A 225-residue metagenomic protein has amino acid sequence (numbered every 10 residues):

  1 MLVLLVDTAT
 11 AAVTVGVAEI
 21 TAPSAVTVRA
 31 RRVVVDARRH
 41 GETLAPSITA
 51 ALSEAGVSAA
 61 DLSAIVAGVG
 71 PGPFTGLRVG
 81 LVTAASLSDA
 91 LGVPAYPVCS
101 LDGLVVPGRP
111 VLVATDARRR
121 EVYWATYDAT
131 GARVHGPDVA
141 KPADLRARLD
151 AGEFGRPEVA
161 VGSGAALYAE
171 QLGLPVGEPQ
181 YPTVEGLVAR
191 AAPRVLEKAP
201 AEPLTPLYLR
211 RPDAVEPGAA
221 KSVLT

Functional and structural regions predicted by a protein language model:
M1-V69: N-terminal beta-alpha supersecondary unit
T21-T27, V33-R39, V93-T183, K198-E202 (+2 more regions): Surface "functional belts" at beta-alpha junctions
E42, P46, A50-S53, G103 (+3 more regions): Short, contiguous clusters of charged residues that form electrostatic/catalytic patches at enzyme active sites, used
A50, A85, D89, E170 (+2 more regions): Short, well-ordered alpha-helices that flank and scaffold nucleotide-derived cofactor binding pockets
L52, A191-P200: Short, hydrophobic alpha-helical segments
S63-P94: DPxDG-like acidic metal-binding loop motif
P179-P193: Short, flexible loop segments at boundaries between secondary-structure elements
